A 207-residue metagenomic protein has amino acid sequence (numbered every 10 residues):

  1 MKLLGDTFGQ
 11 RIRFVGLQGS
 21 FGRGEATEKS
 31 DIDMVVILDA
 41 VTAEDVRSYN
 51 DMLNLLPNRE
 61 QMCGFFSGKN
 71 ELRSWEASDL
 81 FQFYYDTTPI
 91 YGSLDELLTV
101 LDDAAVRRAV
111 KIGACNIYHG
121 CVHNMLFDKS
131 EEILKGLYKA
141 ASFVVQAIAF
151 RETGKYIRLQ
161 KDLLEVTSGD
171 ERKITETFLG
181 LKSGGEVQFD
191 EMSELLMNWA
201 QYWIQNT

Functional and structural regions predicted by a protein language model:
M1-D6, Q10, G22-E28, D39-T207: Catalytic core of pol beta-like nucleotidyltransferases
Q10-Q18: Short, glycine- and small/hydrophobic-rich beta-strand elements in well-ordered beta-sheets
D33: N-terminal loops that bind phosphate or other acidic moieties and the adjacent beta-alpha structural core
